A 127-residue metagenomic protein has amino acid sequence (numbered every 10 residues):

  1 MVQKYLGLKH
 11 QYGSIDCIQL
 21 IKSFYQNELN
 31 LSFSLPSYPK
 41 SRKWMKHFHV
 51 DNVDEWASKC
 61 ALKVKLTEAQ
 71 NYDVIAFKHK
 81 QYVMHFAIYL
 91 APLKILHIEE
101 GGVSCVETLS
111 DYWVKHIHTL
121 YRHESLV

Functional and structural regions predicted by a protein language model:
M1-L66, N71, K78-K80, M84-H85 (+1 more regions): N-terminal capping segments
Y5-I15, I75-I117: Glycine-rich catalytic cores of cysteine/serine-nucleophile enzymes that process amide/ester linkages in cell-envelope
L29-L31, D73, K115-T119: Generic structural motif recognizing short loop/turn segments at the entrances and edges of beta-strands
E99, Y121-E124: Residues at the C-termini of beta-strands that transition into short coil/loop
